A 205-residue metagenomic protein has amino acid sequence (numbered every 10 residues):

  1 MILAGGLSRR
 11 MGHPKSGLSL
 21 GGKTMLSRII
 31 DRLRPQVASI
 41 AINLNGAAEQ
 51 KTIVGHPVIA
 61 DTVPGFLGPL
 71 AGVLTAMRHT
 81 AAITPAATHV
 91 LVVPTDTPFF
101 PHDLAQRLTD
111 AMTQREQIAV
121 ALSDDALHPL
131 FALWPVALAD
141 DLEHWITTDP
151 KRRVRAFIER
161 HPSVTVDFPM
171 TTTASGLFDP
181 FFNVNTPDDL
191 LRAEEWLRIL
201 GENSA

Functional and structural regions predicted by a protein language model:
M1-K151, E159-P180, L191-G201: Nucleotide and nucleotide-moiety/phosphate-recognizing core
V184: Regulatory input/activation interfaces that engage signals or partners
